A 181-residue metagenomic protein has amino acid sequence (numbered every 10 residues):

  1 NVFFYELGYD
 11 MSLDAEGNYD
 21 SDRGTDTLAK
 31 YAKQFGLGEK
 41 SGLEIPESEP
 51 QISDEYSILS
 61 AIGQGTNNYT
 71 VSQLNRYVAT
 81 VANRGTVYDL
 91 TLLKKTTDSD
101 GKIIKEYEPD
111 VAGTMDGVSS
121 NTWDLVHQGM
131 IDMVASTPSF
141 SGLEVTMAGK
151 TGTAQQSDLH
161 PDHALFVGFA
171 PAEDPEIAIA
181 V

Functional and structural regions predicted by a protein language model:
N1-A180: Beta-lactam-recognizing serine transpeptidase/beta-lactamase-like catalytic domain environment
